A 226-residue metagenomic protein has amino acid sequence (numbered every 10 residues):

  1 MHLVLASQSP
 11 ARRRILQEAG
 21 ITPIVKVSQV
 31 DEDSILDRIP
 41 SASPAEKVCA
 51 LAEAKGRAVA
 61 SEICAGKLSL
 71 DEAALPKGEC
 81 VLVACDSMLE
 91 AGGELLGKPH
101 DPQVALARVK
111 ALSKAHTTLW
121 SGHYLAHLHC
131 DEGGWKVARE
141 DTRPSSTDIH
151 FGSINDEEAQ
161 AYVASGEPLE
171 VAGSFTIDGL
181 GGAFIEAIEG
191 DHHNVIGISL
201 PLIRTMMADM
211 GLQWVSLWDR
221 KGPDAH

Functional and structural regions predicted by a protein language model:
M1-I21, A115, S146-H226: GST superfamily/GST-like fold recognition
M1-V81, E94, P201, A208-H226: N-terminal polybasic phosphate/anion-binding patch
L16, A52, D86, A105 (+2 more regions): Residue-level signal for inorganic ion chemistry
S34-L36, L89-A91, V137-S145, I188: Acidic/polar active-site rim loop that often engages polyanionic ligands
V83-C85, G122-Y124, D178: Short beta-strand segments
S87-T118: Active-site-adjacent loop/tail segments of enzyme domains
M88-A91, A126, A183: Short, active-site-adjacent cap segments at secondary-structure transitions
R108-V109, G122-T142, S146-T147: Anionic-ligand binding region
